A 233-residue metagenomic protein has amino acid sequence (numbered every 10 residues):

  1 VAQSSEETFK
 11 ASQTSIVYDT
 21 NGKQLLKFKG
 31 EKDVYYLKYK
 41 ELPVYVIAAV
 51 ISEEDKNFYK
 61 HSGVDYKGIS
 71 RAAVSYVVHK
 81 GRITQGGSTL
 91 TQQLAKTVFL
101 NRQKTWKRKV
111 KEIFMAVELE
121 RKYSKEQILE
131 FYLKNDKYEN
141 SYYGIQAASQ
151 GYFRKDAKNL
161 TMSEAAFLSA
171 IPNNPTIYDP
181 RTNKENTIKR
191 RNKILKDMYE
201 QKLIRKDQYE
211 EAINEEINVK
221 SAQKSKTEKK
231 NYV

Functional and structural regions predicted by a protein language model:
V1-V233: Juxtamembrane regions of bacterial inner-membrane/periplasmic proteins, predominantly the peptidoglycan biogenesis
